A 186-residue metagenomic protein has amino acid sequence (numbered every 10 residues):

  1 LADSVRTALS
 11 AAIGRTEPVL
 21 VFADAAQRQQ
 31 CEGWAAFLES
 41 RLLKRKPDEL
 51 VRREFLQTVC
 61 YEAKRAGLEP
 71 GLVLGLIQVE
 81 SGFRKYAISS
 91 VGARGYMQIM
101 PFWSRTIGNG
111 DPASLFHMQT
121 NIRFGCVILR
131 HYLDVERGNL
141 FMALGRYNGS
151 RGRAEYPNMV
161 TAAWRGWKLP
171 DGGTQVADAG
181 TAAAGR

Functional and structural regions predicted by a protein language model:
L1-T7: Extreme N-terminal leader/anchor segments
S10, G14-R186: Catalytic glycan-binding domains that act on GlcNAc-containing polysaccharides
